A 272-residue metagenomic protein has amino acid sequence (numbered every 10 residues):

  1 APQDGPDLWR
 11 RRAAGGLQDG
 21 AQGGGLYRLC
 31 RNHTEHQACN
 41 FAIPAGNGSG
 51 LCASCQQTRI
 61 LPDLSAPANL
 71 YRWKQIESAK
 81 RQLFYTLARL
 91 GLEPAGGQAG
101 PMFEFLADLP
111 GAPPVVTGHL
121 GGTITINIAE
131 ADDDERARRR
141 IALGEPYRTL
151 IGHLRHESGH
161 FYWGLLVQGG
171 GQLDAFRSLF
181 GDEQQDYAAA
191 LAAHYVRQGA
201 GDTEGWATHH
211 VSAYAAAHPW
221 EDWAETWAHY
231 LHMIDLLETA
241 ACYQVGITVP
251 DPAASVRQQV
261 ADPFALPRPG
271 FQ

Functional and structural regions predicted by a protein language model:
A1-G96, P252, P269-Q272: N-terminal low-structure segments adjacent to metalloprotease catalytic domains across cellular compartments
D63, Y71-D133: Auxiliary, metal-adjacent structural segments of Zn-dependent hydrolase domains
Q75-A79, Y147, I151, R155 (+2 more regions): Hydrophobic (often cysteine-bearing) scaffold residues that line and stabilize catalytic clefts of nucleotide/cofactor
G100, V115-I141, G169, A190-G205: A short mid-domain helix/strand-loop element embedded in enzyme catalytic domains that forms or borders the active-site
D134-L154: Short pre-active-site segment immediately N-terminal to the catalytic Zn-binding motif
H153-L165: Catalytic glutamate of the conserved HExxH
W163-L236: Post-HExxH zinc-binding segment in Zn-dependent metallohydrolases
Y214-Q272: Pan-zinc metallopeptidase signature
